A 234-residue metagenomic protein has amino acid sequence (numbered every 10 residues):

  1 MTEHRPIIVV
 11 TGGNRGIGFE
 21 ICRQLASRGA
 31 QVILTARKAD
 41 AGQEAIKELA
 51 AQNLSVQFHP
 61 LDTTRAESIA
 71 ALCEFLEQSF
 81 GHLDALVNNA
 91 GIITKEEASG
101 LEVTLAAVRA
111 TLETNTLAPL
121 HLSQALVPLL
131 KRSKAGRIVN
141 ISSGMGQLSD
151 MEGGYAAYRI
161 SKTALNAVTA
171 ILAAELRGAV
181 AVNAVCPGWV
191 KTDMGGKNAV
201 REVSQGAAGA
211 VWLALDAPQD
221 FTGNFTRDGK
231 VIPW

Functional and structural regions predicted by a protein language model:
T2-I33: Canonical Rossmann dinucleotide-binding motif of NAD(H)/NADP(H)-dependent dehydrogenases/reductases, specifically
V10-T11, N88-N89, G136-S143, A181-C186: Structural signature of the Rossmann-like NAD(P)-dependent dehydrogenase/reductase core
R28-E44: Conserved glycine-rich Rossmann-like NAD(P)H-binding loop of the short-chain dehydrogenase/reductase
A39, P60-A71: The beta1-alpha1 cofactor-binding region of Rossmann-like NAD(H)/NADP(H)-dependent oxidoreductases
L54-S55, F75-N88, T94-E96, A181: A glycine-rich helix->loop->beta "capping" turn within Rossmann-like NAD(P)(H)-dependent oxidoreductase domains
I92-L112, Q124, K131-G178: Catalytic loop of short-chain dehydrogenase/reductase
R177-G178, A184-V190, G196-W234: C-terminal helical subdomain
